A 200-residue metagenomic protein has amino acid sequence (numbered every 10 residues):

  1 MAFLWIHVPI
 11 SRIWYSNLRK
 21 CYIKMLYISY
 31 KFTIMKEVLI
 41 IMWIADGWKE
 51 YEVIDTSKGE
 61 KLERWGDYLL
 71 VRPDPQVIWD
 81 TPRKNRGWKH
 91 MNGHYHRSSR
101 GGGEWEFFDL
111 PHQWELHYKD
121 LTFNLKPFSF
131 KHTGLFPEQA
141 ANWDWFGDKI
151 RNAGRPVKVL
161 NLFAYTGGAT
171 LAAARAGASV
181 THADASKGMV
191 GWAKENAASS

Functional and structural regions predicted by a protein language model:
A2, V8, E37-V38: Acidic, Ala/Val/Gly-enriched low-complexity intrinsically disordered segments
I41-A45: N-terminal accessory targeting/assembly segments
W48-R64, L70-P137, D144: Non-catalytic substrate-recognition/targeting regions of SAM-dependent transferases
G147-S200: Conserved SAM/SAH cofactor-binding pocket of Class I
